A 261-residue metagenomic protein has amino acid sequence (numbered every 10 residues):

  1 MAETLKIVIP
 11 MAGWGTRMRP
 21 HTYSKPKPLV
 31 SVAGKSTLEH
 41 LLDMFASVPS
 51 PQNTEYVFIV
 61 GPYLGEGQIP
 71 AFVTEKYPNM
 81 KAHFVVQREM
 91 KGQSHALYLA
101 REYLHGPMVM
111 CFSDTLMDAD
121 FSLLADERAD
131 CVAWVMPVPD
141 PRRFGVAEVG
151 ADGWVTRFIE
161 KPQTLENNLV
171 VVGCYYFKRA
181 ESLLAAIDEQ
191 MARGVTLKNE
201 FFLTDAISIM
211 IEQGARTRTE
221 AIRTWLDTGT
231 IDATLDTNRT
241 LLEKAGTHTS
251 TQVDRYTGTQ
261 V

Functional and structural regions predicted by a protein language model:
M1-A12, R17, Y23, V30-S31 (+2 more regions): Conserved N-terminal catalytic core of the sugar/cofactor nucleotidyltransferase
M1-T4, A151-W154, E181-S182, D188-V261: Left-handed beta-helix
G13, D114, P137, T230: Active-site glycine-centered loops adjacent to acidic/histidine catalytic or metal-binding residues that shape
T22-S24, E166-V171, T219-A221: Short glycine-enriched loop/turn motifs at secondary-structure junctions
L29, A147-V149, T219: A structural signal for short hydrophobic beta-strand segments in well-ordered beta-sheet cores
L38, E66, P70, L97 (+4 more regions): A general structural signal for well-ordered alpha-helical segments in protein cores
L97-L104, V146-V149, D232-N238: Short, surface-exposed amphipathic charged segments that create phosphate/polyanion-binding patches used for binding
L116-G194: Conserved core of the sugar-phosphate nucleotidyltransferase
